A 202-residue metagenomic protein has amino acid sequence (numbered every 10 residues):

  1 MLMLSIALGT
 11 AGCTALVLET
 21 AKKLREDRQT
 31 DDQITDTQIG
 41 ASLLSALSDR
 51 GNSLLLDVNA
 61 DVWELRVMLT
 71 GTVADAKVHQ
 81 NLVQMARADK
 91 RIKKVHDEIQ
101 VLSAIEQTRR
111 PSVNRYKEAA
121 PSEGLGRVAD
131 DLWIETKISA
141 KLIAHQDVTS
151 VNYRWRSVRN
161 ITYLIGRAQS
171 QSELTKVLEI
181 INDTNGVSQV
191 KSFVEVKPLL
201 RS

Functional and structural regions predicted by a protein language model:
M1-T10: Bacterial N-terminal signal peptides
G12-S202: N-terminal targeting leaders
